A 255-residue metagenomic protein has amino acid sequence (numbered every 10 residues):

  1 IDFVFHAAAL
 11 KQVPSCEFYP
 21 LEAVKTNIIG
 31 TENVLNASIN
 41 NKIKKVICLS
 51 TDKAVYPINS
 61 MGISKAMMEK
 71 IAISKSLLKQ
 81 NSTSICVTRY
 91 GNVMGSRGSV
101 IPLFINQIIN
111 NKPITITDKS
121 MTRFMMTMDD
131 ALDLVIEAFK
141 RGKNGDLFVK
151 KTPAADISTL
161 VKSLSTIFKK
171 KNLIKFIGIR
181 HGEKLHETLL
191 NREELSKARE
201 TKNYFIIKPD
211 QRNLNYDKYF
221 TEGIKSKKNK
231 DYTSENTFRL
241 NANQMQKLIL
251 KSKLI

Functional and structural regions predicted by a protein language model:
I1-F3: Conserved Rossmann-fold cofactor-binding substructure of NAD(P)-dependent oxidoreductases
H6, L10-A66, K70: Conserved Rossmann-fold NAD(P)-dependent oxidoreductase catalytic core, especially the SDR/UDP-sugar
V34, K70, S74-I255: Strand-loop microenvironment adjacent to phosphate/nucleotide-handling motifs in alpha/beta enzyme folds
